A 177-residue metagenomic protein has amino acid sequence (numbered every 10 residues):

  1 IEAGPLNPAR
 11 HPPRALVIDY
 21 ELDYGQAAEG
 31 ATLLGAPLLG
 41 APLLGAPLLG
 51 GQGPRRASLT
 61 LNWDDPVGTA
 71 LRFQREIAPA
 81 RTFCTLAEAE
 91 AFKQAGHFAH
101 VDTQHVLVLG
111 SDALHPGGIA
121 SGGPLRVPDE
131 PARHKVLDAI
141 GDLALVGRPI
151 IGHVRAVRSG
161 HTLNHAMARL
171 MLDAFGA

Functional and structural regions predicted by a protein language model:
I1-A177: C-terminal regulatory domains involved in ligand/effector binding and gene-expression control
